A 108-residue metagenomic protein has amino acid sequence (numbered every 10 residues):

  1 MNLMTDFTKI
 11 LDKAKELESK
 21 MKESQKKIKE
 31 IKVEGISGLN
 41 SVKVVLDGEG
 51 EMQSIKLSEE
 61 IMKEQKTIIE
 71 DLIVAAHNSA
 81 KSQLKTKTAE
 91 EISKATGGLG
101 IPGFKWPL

Functional and structural regions predicted by a protein language model:
M1-K29, E34, Q83-L108: Long amphipathic alpha-helical segments used for membrane anchoring, targeting, substrate engagement, or oligomerization
F7, I69-E70: Alpha-helical structural signal
A14, G50, I73: Residue-level signature of catalytic and energy-coupling elements of molecular machines, predominantly ATP/GTP-dependent
A14, K66-T67: Residue-level recognition of hydrophobic positions within alpha-helical transmembrane segments
E34-I55, E64: N-terminal intrinsically disordered, cationic/polar leader segments that include organellar targeting peptides
N40-K43, S54, A76, A95 (+2 more regions): Alpha-helix boundary/capping detector
I55, E60-K66, L72-I73: Mid-chain, well-packed structural core segment of small domains
L72, A76-L84: Stable alpha-helical structural segments in soluble proteins, enriched in small hydrophobic residues
